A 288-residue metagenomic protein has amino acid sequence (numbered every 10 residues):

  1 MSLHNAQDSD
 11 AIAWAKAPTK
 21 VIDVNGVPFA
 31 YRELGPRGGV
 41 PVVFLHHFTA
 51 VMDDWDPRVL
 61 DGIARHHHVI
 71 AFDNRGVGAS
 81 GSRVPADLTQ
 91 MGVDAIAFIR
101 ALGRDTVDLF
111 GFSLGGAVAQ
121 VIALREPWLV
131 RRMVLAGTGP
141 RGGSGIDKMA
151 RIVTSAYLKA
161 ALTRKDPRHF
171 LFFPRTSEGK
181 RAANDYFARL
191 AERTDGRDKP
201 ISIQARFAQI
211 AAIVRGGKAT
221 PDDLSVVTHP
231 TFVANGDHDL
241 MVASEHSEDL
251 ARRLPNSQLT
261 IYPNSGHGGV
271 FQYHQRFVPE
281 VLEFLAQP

Functional and structural regions predicted by a protein language model:
M1-F44, R65-H67, A286-P288: Alpha/beta-hydrolase fold catalytic core
V27-G81: Conserved HGGG/HGGXW glycine-rich cap/lid loop of the alpha/beta-hydrolase fold
I70-F110: Active-site loop/oxyanion-hole signature of alpha/beta-hydrolase fold enzymes
L124, R131-T163: Flexible "cap/lid" loop of the alpha/beta hydrolase fold
K165-K218, D222-D223: Conserved alpha/beta-hydrolase catalytic His-Asp/Glu region
V227, V233-N235: Short beta-strand/loop motif that positions the catalytic acidic residue of the alpha/beta-hydrolase fold
H238-V242: Acidic catalytic loop of the alpha/beta-hydrolase fold
S257-P288: Catalytic active-site module of serine/aspartate enzymes centered on a nucleophile-bearing elbow/loop
